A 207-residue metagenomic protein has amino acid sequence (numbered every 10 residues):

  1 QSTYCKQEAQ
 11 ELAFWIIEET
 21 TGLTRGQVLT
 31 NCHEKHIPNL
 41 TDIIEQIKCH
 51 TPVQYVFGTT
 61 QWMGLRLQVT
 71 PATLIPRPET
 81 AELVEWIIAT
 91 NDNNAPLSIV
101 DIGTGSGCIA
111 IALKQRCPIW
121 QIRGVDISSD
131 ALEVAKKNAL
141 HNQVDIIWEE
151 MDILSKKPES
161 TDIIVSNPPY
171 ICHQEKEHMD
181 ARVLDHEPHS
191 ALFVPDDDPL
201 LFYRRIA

Functional and structural regions predicted by a protein language model:
Q1-Q10: Non-catalytic nucleic-acid substrate-recognition regions in nucleic-acid-modifying enzymes
W15-A89: Conserved AdoMet
H36, I127, D198-F202: Soluble or luminal CAZymes and related metallo-dependent hydrolases
P52, P76, P168-P169, P188: Proline-centered helix-kink/hinge sites
P76, G105, P199: Short glycine/threonine-rich catalytic loop with a Thr-x-Gly-x-Asp
E79-H178, R205: Conserved SAM/SAH cofactor-binding pocket of Class I
Y170-F202: Mobile active-site "lid"/loop adjacent to the S-adenosyl-L-methionine
